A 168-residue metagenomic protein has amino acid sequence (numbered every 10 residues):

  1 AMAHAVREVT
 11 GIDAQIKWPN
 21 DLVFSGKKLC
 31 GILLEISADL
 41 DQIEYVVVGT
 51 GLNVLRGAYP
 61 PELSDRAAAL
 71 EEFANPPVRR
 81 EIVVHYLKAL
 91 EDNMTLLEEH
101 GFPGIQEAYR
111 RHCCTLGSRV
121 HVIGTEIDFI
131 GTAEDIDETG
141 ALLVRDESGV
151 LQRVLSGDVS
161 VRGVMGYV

Functional and structural regions predicted by a protein language model:
A1-A14, F24-V168: Long, positively charged amphipathic alpha-helical accessory segments at protein N-termini or as interdomain linkers
